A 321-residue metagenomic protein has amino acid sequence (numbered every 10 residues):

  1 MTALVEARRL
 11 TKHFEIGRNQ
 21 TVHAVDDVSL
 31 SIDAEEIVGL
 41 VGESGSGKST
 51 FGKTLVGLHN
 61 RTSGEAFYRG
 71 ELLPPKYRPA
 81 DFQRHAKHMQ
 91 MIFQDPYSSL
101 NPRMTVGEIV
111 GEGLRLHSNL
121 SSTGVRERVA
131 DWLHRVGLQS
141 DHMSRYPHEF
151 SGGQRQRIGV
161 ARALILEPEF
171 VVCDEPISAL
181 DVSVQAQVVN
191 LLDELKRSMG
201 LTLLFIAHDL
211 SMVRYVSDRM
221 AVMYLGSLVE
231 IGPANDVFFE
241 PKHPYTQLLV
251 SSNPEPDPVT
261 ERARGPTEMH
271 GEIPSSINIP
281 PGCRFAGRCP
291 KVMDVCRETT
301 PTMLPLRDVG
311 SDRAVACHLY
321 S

Functional and structural regions predicted by a protein language model:
M1-F239, S251, I273, V315 (+1 more regions): ABC transporter nucleotide-binding domains
A3, F82, P233-S321: Charged, flexible cofactor/metal-binding loops and thiol motifs
